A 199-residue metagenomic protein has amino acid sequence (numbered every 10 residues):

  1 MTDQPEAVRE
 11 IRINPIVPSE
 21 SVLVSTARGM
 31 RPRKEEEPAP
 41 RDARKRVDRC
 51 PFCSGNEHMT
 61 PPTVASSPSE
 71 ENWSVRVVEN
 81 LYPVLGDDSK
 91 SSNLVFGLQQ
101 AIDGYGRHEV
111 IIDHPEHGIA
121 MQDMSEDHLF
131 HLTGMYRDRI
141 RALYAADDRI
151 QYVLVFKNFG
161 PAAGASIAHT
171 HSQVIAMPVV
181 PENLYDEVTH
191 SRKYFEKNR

Functional and structural regions predicted by a protein language model:
M1-R199: HIT superfamily nucleotide-processing domains
